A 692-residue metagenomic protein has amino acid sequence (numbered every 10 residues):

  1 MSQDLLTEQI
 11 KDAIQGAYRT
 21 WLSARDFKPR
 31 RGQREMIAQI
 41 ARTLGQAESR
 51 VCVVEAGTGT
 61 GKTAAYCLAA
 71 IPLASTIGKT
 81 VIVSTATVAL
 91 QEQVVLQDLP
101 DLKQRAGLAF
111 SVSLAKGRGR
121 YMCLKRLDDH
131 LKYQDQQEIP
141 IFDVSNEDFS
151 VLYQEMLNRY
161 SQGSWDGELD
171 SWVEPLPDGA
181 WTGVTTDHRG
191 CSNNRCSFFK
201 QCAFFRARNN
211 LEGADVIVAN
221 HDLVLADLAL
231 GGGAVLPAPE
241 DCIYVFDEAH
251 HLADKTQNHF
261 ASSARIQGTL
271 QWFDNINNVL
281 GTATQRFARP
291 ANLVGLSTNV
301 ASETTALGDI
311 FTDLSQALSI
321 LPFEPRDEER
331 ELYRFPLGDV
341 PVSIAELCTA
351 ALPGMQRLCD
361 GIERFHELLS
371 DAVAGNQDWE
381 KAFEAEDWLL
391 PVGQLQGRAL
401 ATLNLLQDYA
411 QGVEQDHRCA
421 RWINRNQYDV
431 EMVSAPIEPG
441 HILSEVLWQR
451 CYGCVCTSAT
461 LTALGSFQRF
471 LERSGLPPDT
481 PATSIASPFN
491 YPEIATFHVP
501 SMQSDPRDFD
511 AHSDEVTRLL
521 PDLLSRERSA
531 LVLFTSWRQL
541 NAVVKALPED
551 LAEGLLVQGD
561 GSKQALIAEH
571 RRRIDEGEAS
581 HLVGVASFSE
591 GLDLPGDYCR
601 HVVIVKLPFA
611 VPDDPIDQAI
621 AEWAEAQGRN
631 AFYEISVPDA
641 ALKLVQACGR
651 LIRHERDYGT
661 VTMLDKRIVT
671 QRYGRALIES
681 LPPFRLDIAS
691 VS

Functional and structural regions predicted by a protein language model:
S2-R19, S23, K28, T58 (+4 more regions): A substrate-engagement module of RecA-like helicase motors
A41-T43, T63-I77, Q97-D101: Walker A/P-loop NTP-binding motif
Q46-L68: Walker A/P-loop
P72, A89-E92, Q97-P100, H188-R189 (+3 more regions): Signature of the SF2 helicase/ATPase Hel1-core->accessory helical subdomain module
T182-I217, A226-V235, F365-Q503, D510-H512 (+1 more regions): A contiguous, basic/glycine-rich beta-loop/short-helix subdomain that forms a polymer-engagement track
E445, P500-T535: Conserved interdomain hinge at the start of the Helicase C-terminal
P500-D510, D560-V669: Conserved RecA-like P-loop NTPase helicase motor core
T535-G559: Conserved helicase motor "Helicase C" RecA-like lobe of SF1/SF2 P-loop NTPases
